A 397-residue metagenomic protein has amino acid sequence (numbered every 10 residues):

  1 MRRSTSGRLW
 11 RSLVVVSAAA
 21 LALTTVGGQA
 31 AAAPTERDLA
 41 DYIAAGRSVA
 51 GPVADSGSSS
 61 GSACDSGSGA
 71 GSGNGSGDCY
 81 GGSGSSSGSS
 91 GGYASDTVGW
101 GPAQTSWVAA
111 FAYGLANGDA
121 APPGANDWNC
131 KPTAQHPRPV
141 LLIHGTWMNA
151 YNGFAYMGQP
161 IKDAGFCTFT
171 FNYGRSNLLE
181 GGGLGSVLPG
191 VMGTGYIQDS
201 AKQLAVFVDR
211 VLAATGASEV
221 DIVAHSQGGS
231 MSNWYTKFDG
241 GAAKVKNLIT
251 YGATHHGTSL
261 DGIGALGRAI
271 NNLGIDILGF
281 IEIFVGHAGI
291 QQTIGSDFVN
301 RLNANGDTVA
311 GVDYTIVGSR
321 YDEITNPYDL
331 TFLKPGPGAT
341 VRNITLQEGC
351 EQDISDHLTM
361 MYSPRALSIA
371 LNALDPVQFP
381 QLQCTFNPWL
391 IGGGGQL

Functional and structural regions predicted by a protein language model:
R2-A164, T385, G392, Q396-L397: Flexible, membrane-associating and regulatory peripheral segments of lipid-active enzymes
D38-G51, V309-L397: C-terminal catalytic-base region of ester-bond hydrolases, centering on the histidine of the charge-relay
H136-P139, A164-F169, T215-V220, A242-N247 (+2 more regions): Loop/turn elements at helix/coil->beta-strand transitions in domains of secreted/extracellular proteins
H144, T168, Q198-L302: Serine-dependent carboxylesterase/thioesterase catalytic core of lipase-like alpha/beta-hydrolase/SGNH enzymes
P160-G185: Conserved alpha/beta-hydrolase
G174, G228, T254, R320-D322: Catalytic metal-binding/acid-base residues of hydrolase active sites
E180-G183, T258-G264, N326-L330, S355-D356: Short aromatic-enriched loop/helix-cap "lid" or pocket-rim segments at secondary-structure transitions that line
G182-Q203: Catalytic nucleophile-loop/oxyanion-hole region of alpha/beta-hydrolase and closely related hydrolase-like folds
